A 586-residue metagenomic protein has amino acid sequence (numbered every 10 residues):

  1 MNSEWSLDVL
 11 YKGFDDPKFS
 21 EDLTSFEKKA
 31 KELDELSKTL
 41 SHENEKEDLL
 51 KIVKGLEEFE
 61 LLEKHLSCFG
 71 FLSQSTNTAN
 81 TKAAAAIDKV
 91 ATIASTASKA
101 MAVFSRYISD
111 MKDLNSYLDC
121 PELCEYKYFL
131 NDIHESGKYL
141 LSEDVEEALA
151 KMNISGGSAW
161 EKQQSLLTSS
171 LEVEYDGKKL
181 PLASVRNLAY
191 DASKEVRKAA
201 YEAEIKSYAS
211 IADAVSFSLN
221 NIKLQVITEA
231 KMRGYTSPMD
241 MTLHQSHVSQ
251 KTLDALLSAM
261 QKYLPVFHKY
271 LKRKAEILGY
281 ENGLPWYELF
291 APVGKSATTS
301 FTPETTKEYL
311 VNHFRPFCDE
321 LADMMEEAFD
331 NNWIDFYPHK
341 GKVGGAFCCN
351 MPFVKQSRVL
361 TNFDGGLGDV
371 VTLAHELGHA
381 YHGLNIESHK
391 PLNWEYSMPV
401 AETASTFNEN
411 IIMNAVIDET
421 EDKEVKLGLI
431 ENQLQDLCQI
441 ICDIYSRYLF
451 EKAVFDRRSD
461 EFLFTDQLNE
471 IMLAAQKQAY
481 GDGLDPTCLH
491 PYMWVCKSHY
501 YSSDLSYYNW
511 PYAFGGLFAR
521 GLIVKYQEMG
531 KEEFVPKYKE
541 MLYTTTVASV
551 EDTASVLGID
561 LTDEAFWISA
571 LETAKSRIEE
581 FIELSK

Functional and structural regions predicted by a protein language model:
M1-S296, E583-K586: A well-structured
F104, F129-L140, H247, E276 (+7 more regions): C-terminal, non-catalytic "cap/extension" segments appended to globular domains
G234, D364-L384, S405, N410 (+2 more regions): Active-site recognition of the HExxH zinc-binding catalytic motif
R273, I277-P316, A322, H382 (+5 more regions): Long, K/E/R/D-enriched contiguous segments that form extended
S296-F301, I334-Q356: Catalytic zinc-binding patch centered on the HExxH motif and its immediate surroundings that defines zinc-dependent
T298-P303, V354-A374: Short pre-active-site segment immediately N-terminal to the catalytic Zn-binding motif
N312, P316-D323, C349, H379-K390 (+1 more regions): Conserved helix-loop functional segments at active or binding sites
S397-V425, Q433-Q435, Q439, G515: Post-HExxH zinc-binding segment in Zn-dependent metallohydrolases
